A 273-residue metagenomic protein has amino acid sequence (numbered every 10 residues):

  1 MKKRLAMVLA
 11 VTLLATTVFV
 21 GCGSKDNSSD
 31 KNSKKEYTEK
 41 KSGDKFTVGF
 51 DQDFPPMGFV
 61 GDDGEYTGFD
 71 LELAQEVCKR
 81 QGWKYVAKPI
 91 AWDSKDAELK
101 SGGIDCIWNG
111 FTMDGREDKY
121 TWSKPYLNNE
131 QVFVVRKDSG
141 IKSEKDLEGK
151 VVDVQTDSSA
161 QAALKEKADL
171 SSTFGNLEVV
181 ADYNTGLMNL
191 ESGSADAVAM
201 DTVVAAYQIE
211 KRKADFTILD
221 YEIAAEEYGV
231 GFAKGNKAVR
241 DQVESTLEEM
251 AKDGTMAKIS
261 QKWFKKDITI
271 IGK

Functional and structural regions predicted by a protein language model:
G23, L71-R80, K150-V151, T156-S159 (+1 more regions): Extended ligand-binding regions for polar small-molecule ligands
S24-T38, S42, K84, S159-E178 (+2 more regions): Ligand-binding clefts/hinges and TM-proximal coupling segments of bilobed small-molecule sensing domains
D26-Y66, K79, G140-V151, K273: Immediate post-signal peptide segment of exported/extracytoplasmic ligand-binding proteins
Q52, N128-V135, T202, A206 (+2 more regions): Periplasmic-binding protein-like
Q52-P55, Y66-K79, F111, V132-L187 (+2 more regions): Bilobed "Venus flytrap"/periplasmic-binding protein-like clamshell domains and structurally analogous long
L71, V86-E98, L177-S192, E226: Short helix-initiation/N-cap motifs at beta->coil->alpha
Q75, K79, K84-D146: Acidic, polar ligand-binding/catalytic clefts
S94, G110-K119, A163-A168, E191-A225: A ligand-binding cleft/hinge motif common to bilobed small-molecule-binding domains
